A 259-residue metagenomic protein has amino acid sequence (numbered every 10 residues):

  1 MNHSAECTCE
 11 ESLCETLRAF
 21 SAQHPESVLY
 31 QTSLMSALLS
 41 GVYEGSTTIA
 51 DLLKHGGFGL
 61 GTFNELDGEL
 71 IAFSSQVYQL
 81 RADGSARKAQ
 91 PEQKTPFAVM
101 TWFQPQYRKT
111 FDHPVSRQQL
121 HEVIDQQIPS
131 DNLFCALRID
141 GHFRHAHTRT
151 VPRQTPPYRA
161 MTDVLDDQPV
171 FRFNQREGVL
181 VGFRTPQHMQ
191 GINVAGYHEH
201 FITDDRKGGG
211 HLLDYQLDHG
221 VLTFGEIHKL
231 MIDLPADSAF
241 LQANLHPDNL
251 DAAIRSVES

Functional and structural regions predicted by a protein language model:
S4-T47: Short, extreme N-terminal leader segments that mark the start of a protein/domain
L29-A98: N-terminal low-complexity or amphipathic/hydrophobic leaders
L80-Q126, D131: A glycine-rich, hydrophobic loop/mini-helix early in the fold
L80-R81, H147-T148, Q190-G191, G209-H211 (+1 more regions): Short helix/loop capping segments that flank catalytic or ligand/cofactor-binding pockets
F97-D112, H228-V257: Compact, glycine/acidic-enriched structural inserts
Q118-F183, H188-I192: Long, positively charged binding patches that form subdomain-scale interaction surfaces for polyanionic ligands
V194-I202: Histidine-centered divalent-metal-coordination microenvironment in nucleic-acid enzymes
T203-H246: A hydrophobic, small-residue-rich beta->alpha segment in the mid-to-C-terminal subdomain of diverse proteins
